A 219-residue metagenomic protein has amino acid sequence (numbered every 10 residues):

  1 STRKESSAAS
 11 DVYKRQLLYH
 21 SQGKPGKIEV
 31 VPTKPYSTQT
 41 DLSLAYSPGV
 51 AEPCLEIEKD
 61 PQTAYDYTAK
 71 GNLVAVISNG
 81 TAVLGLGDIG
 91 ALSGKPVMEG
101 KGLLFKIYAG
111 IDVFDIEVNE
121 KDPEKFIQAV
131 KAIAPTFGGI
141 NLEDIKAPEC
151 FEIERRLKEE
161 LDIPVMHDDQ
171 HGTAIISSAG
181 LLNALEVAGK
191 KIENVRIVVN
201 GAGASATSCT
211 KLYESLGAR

Functional and structural regions predicted by a protein language model:
S1-Y13: Single conserved hydrophobic/aromatic residue that forms the stacking wall/gate of nucleotide- or nucleobase-binding
V12, P25, P32: Active-site loops and adjacent core secondary-structure elements that bind or stabilize anionic groups
T40-A64, T68-G71: N-terminal amphipathic, basic-rich helices that act as targeting or association modules
Y65-K70, K106-I107, A132-A134, K158-E159 (+1 more regions): Solvent-exposed alpha-helices and their adjacent loops that cap or buttress functional pockets in soluble metabolic
S78, L84-L86, L92-E99, P123-G172: Phosphate/diphosphate ligand-binding glycine-rich loop within oxidoreductases
L84, L92-A109, H167, I175-R219: Glycine-rich phosphate/diphosphate-binding loop of Rossmann-like nucleotide-binding domains
I107-V118: Short beta-strand elements in bilobed, periplasmic/extracellular small-molecule ligand-binding domains
